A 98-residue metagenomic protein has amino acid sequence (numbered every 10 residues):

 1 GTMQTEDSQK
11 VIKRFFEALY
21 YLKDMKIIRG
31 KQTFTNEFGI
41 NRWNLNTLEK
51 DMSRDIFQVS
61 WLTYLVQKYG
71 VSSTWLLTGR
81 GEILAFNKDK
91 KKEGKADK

Functional and structural regions predicted by a protein language model:
G1-E6, Q67, L77-K98: Short, charged recognition helix plus adjacent turn of helix-turn-helix-like nucleic-acid-binding domains
G1-N36: A short, Lys/Arg-rich alpha-helix, primarily the initiator
A18-Y20, E49-D51, W61: A generic structural signal for short
M25-K26, E37, R54, L65-K68: Histidine kinase transmitter module recognition
I27-G30, R42-L45, S73: Short, surface-exposed acidic
G39-F57: Recognition helix of helix-turn-helix/homeodomain-like DNA-binding domains that insert into the DNA major groove
Q58-W75: DNA major-groove recognition helix of helix-turn-helix/homeodomain DNA-binding modules
